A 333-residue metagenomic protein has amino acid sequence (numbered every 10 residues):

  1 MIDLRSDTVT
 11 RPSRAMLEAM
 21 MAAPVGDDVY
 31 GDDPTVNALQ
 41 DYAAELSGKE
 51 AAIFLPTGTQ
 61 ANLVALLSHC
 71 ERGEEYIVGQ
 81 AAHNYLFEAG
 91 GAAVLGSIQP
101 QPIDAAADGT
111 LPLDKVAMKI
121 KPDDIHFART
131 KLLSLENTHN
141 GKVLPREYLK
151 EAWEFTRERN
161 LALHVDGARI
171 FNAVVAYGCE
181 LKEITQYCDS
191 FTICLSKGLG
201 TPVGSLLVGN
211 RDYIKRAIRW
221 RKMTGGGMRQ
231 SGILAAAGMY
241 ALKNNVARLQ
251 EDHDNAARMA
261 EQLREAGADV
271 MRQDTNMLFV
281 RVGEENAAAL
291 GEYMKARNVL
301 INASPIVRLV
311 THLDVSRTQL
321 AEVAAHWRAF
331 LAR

Functional and structural regions predicted by a protein language model:
I2-E284, A288-V315, V323-L331: Conserved PLP-enzyme active-site core in the AAT-like
